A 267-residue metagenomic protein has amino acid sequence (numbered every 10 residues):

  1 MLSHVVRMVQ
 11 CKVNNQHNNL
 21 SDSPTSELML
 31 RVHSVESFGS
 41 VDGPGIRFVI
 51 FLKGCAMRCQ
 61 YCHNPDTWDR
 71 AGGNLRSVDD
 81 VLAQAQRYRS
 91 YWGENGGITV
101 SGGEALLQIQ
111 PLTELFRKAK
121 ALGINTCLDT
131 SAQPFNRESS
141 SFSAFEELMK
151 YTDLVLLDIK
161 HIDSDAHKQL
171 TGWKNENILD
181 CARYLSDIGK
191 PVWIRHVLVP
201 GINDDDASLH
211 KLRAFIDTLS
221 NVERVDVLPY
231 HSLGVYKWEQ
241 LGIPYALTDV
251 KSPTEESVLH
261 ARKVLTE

Functional and structural regions predicted by a protein language model:
L2-V41, W193, L198-E267: Auxiliary Fe-S-binding modules of radical SAM enzymes
E27-L28, S34-R76: Canonical Radical SAM [4Fe-4S] cluster-binding loop centered on the CxxxCxxC motif and its immediate flanking residues
P65-I98: Conserved alpha-helical substructure of the radical SAM core
D66-R70, K168-K174, G242-V250: Short glycine-enriched, charge-decorated loop/helix-capping segments at active-site entrances that position
L75, G172, S252-E255: Short, conserved loop/turn and helix-capping segments at secondary-structure boundaries that abut family-defining
Q86-S90, E94-G97, G102, L106-L233 (+1 more regions): Conserved AdoMet/S-adenosylmethionine-binding subsite of the radical SAM
